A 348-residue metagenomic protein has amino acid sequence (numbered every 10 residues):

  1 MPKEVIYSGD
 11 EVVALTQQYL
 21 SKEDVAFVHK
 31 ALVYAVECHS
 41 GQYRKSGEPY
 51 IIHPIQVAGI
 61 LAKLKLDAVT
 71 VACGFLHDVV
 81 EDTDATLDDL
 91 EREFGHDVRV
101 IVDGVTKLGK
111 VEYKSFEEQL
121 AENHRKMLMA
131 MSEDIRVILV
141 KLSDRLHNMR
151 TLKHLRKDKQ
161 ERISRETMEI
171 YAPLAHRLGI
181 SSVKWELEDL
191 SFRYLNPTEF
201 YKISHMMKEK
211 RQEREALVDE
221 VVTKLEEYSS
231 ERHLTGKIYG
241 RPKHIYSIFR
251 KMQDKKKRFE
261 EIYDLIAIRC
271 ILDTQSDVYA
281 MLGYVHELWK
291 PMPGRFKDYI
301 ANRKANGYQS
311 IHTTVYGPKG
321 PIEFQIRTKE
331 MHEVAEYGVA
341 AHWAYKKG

Functional and structural regions predicted by a protein language model:
M1-K22, V36-R44, I51-K63, A72 (+7 more regions): Nucleic-acid processing machinery
A26-V33: N-terminal glycine-rich anion-binding loops that anchor highly charged ligand groups
V33, G59, V100-D103: Generic alpha-helical structural context detector
L64-D67, R92: Catalytic cores of RNA-modifying enzymes
V69-C73, H77: Active-site alpha-helix of zinc metalloproteases
H77-D82, T86-G104, I180: Hydrophobic or amphipathic alpha-helical targeting/insertion segments
K107: Aromatic/histidine-rich interaction motifs
